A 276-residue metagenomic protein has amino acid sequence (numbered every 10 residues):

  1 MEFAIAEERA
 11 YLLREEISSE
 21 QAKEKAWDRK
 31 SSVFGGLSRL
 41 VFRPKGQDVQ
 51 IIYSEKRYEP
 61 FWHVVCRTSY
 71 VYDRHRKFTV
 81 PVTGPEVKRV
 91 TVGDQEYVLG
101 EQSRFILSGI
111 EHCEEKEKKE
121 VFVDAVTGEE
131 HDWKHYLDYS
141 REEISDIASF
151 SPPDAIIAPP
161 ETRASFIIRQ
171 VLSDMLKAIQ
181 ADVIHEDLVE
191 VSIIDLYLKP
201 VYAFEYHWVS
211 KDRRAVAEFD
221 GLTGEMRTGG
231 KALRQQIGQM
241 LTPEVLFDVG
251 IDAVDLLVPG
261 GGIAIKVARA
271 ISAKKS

Functional and structural regions predicted by a protein language model:
M1-V209, R214, L233-Q239, P243-L257 (+1 more regions): Charged, low-complexity helical/coil segments in non-catalytic cytosolic or luminal regions
A215-I237: Juxtamembrane amphipathic/hinge helix adjacent to a transmembrane helix
